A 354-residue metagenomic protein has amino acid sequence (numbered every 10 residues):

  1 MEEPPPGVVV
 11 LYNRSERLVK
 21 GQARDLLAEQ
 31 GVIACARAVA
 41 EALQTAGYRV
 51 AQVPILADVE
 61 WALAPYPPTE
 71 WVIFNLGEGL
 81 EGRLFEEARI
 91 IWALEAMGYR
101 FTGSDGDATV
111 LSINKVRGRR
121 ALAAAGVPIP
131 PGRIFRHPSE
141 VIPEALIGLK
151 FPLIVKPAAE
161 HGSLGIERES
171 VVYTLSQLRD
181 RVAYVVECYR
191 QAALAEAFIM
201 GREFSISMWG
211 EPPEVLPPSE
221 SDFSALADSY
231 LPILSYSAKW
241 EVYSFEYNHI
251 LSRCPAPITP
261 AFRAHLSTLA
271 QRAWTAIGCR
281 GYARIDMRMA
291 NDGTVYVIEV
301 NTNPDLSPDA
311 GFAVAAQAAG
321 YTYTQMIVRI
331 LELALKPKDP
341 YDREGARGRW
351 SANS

Functional and structural regions predicted by a protein language model:
M1-A57, P68-E70, G126-V127, I134 (+5 more regions): Preference for protein termini
E2-Y12, Y66-P67, T109-L194, M200-R202 (+1 more regions): Active-site nucleotide/adenylate-binding loops and adjacent lid/helix of ATP-dependent enzymes
V8-V9, F74, S205-G210, G293-P308: A short beta-strand motif that forms the metal-chelation/ATP-contact edge of phosphoryl-transfer active sites
R14-E16, G77-L80, A158-E160: Short glycine-rich anion-binding loops that position phosphate/pyrophosphate groups of nucleotides and phosphorylated
A23-E29, E167-V172, A313-A315: Short glycine-enriched, charge-decorated loop/helix-capping segments at active-site entrances that position
E29-F135: Conserved N-proximal alpha/beta basic substrate-recognition cap immediately N-terminal to, or forming the N-lobe
A121-A123, P257-S354: ATP-dependent carboxylate activation and anion-phosphoryl transfer catalytic cores that bind Mg-ATP to form
L175-T268, M289-Y296: Phosphate-binding site of ATP-dependent enzymes
